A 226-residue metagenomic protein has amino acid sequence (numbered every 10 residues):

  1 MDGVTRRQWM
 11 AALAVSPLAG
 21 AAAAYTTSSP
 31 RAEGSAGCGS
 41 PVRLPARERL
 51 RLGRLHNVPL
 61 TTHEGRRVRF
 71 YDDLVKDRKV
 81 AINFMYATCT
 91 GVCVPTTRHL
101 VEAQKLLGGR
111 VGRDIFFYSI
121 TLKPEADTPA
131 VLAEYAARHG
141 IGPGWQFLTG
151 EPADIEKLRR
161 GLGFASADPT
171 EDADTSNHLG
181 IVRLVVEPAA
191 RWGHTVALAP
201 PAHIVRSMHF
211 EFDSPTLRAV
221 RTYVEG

Functional and structural regions predicted by a protein language model:
M1-P17: N-terminal secretory signal peptides and thylakoid transit peptides that target proteins across membranes
G37-D72, R98-H99: N-terminal "domain-start" segment that seeds a small globular fold
L55-H56, V80, G180: Short loop/turn microsegments at loop-to-beta-strand junctions
F70-V94, L100: Short active-site neighborhood of thiol/selenol oxidoreductases, capturing the structured segment around
T97-Y118: Conserved helix-turn-beta segment immediately C-terminal to the redox Cys motif in thioredoxin-like folds
D114-D127, G144-A153: Thiol-based oxidoreductase modules, predominantly thioredoxin-like and allied folds used for disulfide exchange
E134-L179: Short, internal strand/loop/helix patches that form the active-site neighborhood or redox-interaction surface
D172-G226: Thiol-/selenol-based redox modules, centered on thioredoxin-like and closely related oxidoreductase domains
